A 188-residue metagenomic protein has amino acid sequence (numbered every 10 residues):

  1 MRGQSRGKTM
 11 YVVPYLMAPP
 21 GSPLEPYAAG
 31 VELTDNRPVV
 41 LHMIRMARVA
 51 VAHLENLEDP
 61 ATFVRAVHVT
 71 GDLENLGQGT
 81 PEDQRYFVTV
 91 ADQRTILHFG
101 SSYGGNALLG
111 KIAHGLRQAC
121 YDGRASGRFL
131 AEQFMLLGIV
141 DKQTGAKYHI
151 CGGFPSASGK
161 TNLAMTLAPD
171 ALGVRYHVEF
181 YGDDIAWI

Functional and structural regions predicted by a protein language model:
M1-S158, A168-I188: Conserved internal helical-beta-strand scaffold that buttresses enzyme catalytic cores
L163: Hydrophobic positions on the alpha1 helix immediately C-terminal to the Walker A/P-loop
